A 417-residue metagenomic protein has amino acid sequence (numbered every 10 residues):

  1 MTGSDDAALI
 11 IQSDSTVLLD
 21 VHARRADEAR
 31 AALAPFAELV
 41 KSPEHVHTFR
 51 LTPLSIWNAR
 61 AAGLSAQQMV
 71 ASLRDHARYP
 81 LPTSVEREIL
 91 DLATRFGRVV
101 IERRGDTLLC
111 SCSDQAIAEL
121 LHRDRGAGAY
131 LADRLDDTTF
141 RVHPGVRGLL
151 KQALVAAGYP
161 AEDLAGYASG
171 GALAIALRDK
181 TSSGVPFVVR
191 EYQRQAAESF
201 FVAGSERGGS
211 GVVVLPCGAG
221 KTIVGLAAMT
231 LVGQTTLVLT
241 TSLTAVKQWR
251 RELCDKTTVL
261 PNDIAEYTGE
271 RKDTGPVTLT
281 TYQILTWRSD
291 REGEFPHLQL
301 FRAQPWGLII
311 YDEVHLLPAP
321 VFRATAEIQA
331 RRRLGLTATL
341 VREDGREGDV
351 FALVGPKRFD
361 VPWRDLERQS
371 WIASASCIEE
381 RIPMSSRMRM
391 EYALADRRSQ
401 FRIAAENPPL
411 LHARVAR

Functional and structural regions predicted by a protein language model:
M1-K180: Extended alpha-helical interface modules used as scaffolds for assembling large macromolecular complexes
A174-V214: Conserved pre-motif I regulatory segment
S205-M229: Walker A/P-loop
T235-S242, R417: Conserved RecA-like ASCE P-loop NTPase motor core of nucleic-acid helicases/translocases
L243-E270: Conserved helix-turn-beta segment of the N-terminal RecA-like "Helicase ATP-binding" lobe in SF1/SF2 helicases
T268-L308, L316-A324: Conserved helix/coil segment N-terminal to the catalytic DExD/H
G307-L308, H315-I378: Post-DEXD/H (motif II) to motif III coupling segment of the RecA-like Helicase ATP-binding lobe
D360-R417: Conserved interdomain linker/interface between the two RecA-like ATPase lobes of SF2 helicase motors
